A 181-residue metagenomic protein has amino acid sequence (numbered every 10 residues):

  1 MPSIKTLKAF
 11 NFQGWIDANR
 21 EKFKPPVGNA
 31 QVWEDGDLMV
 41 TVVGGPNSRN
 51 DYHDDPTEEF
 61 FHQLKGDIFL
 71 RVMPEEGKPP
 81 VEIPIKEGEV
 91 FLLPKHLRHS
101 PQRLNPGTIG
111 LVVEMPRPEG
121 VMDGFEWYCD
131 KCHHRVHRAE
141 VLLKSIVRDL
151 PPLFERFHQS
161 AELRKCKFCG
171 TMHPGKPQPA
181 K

Functional and structural regions predicted by a protein language model:
M1-H62, D67-V90, R98-K181: Jelly-roll (double-stranded beta-helix
